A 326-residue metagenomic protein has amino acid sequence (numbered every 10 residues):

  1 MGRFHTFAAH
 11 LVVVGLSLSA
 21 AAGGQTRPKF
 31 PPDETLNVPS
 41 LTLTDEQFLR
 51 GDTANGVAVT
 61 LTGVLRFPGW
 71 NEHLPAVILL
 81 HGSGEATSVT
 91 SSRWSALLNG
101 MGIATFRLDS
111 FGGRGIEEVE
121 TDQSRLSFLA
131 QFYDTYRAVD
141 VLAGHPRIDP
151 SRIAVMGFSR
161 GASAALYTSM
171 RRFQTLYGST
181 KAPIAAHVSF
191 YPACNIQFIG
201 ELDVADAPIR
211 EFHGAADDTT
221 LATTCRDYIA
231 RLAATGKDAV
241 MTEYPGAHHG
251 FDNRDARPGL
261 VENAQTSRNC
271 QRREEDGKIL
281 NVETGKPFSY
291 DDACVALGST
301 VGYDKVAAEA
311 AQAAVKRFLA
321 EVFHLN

Functional and structural regions predicted by a protein language model:
A8-S19: Bacterial N-terminal signal peptides
Q25-N71: N-terminal cap/lid segment of alpha/beta-hydrolase-fold proteins
R50-A54, T60-L61, H73-G144, C270-E275 (+1 more regions): Serine-hydrolase catalytic machinery in alpha/beta-hydrolase-like enzymes
S83, A215-D218, P245-H248: Acidic beta-to-alpha connecting loop that harbors the catalytic carboxylate
S127-D206, A216-T219, T223: Primarily recognizes the serine-hydrolase "nucleophile elbow" in alpha/beta-hydrolase and SGNH/GDSL folds
D206-H213, D217, V240-T242: Catalytic His-Asp charge-relay segment
L221-R231, A256: Short alpha-helix in the alpha/beta-hydrolase fold that links the catalytic acid
D238-N326: C-terminal catalytic histidine-bearing segment of alpha/beta-hydrolase fold enzymes
